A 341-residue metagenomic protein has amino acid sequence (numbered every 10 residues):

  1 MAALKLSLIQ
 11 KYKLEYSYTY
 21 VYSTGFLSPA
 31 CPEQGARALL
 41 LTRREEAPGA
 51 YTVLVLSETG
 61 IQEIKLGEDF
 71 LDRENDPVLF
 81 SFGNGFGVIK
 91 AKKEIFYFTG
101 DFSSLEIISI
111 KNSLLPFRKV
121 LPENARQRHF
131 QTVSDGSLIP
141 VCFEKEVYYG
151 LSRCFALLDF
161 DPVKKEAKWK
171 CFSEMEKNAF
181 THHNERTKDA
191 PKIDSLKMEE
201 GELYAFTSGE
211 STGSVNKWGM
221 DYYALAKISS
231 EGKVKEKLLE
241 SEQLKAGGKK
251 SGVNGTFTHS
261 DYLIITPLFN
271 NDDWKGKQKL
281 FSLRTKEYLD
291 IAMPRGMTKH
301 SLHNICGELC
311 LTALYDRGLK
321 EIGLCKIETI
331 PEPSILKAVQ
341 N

Functional and structural regions predicted by a protein language model:
A2-Y20: A short helix->beta-strand "capping" segment at the edge of beta-propeller domains
S7-Y12, Q62-E68, E106-S113, F117-V120 (+4 more regions): Beta-propeller fold detector
S17-A30, F70-N84, P116-V133, F180-K197 (+2 more regions): Repeated scaffold domains used in trafficking and secretory/extracellular systems, primarily beta-propellers
G35-R43, N84-Y97, S137-Y149, E202-G213 (+2 more regions): Short beta-strand elements that form the blades of beta-propeller/WD-repeat-like and other beta-sheet-rich scaffold
A47-V53, K93-T99, V147-L157, T212-L225 (+2 more regions): Structural motif
S57-T59, D101-S103, F160-K164, S229-E231 (+1 more regions): Short loop/turn segments that connect beta-strands within beta-propeller blades
Q243-Q278: Loop/turn-rich, solvent-exposed surfaces of beta-rich toroidal or solenoidal domains
S301-N341: Blade-level signature of beta-propeller repeat domains, shared across WD40, Kelch, NHL, RCC1 and BNR/Asp-box propellers
